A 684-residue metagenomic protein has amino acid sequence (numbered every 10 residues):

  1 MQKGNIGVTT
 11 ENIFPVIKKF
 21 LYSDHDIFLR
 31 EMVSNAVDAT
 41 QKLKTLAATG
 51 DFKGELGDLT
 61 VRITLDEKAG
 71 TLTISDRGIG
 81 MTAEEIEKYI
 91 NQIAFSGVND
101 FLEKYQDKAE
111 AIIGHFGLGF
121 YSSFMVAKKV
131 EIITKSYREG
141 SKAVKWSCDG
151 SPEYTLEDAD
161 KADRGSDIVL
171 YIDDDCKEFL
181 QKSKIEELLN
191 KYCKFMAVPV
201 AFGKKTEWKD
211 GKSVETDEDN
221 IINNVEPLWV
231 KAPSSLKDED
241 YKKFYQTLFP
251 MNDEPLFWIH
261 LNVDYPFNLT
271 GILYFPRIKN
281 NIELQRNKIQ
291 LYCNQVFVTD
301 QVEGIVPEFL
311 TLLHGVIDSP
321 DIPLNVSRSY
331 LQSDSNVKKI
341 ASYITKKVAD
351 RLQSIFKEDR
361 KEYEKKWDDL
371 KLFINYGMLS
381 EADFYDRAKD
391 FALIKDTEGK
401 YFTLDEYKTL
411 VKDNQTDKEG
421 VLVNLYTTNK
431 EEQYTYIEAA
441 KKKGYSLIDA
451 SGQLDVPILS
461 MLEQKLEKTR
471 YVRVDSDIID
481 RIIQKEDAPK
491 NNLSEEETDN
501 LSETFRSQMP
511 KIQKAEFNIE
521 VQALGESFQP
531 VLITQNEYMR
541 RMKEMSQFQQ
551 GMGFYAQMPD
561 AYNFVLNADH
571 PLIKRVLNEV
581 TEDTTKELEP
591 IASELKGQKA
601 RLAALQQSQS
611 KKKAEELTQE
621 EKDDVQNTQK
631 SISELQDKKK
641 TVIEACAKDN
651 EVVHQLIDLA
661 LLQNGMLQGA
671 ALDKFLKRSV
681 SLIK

Functional and structural regions predicted by a protein language model:
M1-F179, E187, K194, K418 (+3 more regions): GHKL (Bergerat-fold) ATPase N-terminal catalytic module, capturing the glycine-rich phosphate-binding loop and acidic
I112, V130-E153, D173-K177, S183-K684: GHKL/Bergerat-fold ATPase module in large chromosome/replication-associated machines
